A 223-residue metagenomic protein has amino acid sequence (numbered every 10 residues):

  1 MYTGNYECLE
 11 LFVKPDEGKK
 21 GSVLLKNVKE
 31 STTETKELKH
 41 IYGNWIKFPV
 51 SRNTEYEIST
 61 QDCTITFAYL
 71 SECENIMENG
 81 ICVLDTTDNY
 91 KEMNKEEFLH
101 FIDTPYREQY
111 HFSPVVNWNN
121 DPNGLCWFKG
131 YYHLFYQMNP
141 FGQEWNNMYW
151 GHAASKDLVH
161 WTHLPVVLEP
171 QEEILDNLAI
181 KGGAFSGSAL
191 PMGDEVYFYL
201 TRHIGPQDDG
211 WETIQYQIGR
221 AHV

Functional and structural regions predicted by a protein language model:
Y2-H222: Beta-rich carbohydrate-recognition and catalytic domains
